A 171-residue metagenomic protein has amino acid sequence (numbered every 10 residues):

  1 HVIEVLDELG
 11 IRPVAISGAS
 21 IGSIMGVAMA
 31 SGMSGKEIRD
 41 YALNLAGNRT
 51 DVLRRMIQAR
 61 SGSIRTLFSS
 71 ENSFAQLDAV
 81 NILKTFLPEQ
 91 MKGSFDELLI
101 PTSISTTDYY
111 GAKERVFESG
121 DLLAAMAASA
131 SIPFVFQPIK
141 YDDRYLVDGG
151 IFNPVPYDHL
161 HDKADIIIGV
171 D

Functional and structural regions predicted by a protein language model:
H1-A19, V27-D171: Patatin-like phospholipase
